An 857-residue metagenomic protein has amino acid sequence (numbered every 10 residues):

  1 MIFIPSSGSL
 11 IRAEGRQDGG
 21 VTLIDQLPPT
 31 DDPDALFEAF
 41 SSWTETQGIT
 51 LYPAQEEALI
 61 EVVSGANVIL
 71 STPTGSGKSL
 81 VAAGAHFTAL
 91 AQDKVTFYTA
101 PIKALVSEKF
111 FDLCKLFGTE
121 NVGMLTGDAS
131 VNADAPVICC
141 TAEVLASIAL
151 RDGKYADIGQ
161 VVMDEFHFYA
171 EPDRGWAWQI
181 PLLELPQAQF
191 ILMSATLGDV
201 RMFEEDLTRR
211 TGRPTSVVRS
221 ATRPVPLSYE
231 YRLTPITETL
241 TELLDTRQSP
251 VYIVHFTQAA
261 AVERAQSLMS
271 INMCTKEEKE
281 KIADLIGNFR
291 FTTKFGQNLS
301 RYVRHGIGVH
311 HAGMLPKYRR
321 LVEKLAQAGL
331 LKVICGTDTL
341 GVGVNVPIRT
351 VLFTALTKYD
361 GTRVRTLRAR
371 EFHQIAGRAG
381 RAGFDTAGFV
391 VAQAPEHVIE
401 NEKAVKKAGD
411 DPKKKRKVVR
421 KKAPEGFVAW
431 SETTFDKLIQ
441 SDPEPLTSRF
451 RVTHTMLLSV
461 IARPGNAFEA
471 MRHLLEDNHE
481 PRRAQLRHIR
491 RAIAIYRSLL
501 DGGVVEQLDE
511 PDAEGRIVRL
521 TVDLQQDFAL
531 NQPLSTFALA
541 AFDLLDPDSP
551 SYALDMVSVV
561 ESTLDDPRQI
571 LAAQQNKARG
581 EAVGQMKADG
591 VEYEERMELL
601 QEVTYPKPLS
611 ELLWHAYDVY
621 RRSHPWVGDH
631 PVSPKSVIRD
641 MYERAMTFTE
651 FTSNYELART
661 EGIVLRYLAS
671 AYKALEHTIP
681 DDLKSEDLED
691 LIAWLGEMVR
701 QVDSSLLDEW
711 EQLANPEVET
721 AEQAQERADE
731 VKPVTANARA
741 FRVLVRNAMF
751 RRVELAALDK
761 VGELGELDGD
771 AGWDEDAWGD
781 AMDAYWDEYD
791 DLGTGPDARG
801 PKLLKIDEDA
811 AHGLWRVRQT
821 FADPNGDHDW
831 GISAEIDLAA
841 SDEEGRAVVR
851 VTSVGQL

Functional and structural regions predicted by a protein language model:
M1-I60, S64-N67, K276-R304: Helicase-associated low-complexity/disordered flanking segments
S41-W43, I49-V225, R232, P250-H255 (+1 more regions): Conserved P-loop/Walker A NTP-binding site and adjacent catalytic elements of P-loop NTPases
T99, S107, C114-G123, Q258-V333 (+1 more regions): Conserved C-terminal RecA-like helicase domain
D134-A149, H305-P316, A326-N345: Conserved two-lobed SF2 helicase motor
R232-F256, E263, R320-A328: Conserved interdomain hinge at the start of the Helicase C-terminal
G308, Q327-A328, K413-K414, V418-G762 (+2 more regions): Non-catalytic terminal extensions of ATP-dependent helicases
T350-F353, T357-Y359, R365-K406: Conserved segment of the helicase C-terminal RecA-like domain
A822-L857: Compact beta-sheet-dominated globular domain cores
